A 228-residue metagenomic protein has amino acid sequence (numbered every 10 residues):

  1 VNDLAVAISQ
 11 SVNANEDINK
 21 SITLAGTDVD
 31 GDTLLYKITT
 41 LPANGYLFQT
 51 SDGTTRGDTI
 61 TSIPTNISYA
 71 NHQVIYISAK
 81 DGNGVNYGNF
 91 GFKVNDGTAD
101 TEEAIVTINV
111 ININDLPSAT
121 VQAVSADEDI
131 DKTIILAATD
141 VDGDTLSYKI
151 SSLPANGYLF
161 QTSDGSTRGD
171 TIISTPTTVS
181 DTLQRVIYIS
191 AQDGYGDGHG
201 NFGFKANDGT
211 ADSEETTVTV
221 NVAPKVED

Functional and structural regions predicted by a protein language model:
D3-S9, D115-V121, V226-D228: Proline-enriched interdomain boundary motifs that mark the N-terminal boundary and often initiate the first structured
A14-E16, S21-T33, T39-D115, A126-D131 (+2 more regions): Acidic, turn/loop-rich segments in luminal/extracellular domains of secretory-pathway and cell-surface proteins
